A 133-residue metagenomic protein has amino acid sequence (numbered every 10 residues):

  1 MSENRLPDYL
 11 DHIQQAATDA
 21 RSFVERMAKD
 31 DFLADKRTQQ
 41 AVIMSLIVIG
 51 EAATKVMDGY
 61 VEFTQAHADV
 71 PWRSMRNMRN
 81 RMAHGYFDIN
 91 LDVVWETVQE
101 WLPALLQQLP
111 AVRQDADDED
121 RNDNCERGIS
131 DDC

Functional and structural regions predicted by a protein language model:
M1-C133: Solvent-exposed interaction patches of small proteins and small membrane subunits
